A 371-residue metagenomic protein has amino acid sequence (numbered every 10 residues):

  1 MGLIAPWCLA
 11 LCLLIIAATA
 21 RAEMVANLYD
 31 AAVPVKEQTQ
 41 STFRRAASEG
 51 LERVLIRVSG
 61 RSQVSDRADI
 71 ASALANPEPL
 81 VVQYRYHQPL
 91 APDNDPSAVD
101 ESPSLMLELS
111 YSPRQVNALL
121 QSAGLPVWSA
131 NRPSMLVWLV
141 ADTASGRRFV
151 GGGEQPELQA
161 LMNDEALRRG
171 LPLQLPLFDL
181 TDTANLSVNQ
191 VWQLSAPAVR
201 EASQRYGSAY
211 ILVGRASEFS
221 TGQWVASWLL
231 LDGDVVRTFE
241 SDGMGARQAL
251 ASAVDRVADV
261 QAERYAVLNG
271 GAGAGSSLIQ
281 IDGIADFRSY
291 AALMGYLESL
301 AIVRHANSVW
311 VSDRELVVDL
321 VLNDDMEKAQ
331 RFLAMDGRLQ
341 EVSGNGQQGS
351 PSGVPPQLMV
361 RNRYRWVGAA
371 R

Functional and structural regions predicted by a protein language model:
M1-C8: Bacterial N-terminal signal peptides that target proteins for export
A17-T19: N-terminal signal peptide c-region/cleavage motif recognized by signal peptidases
V25-A32, K36, S203-A251, M326-Q330 (+2 more regions): Amphipathic beta-strand/beta-sheet edge segments enriched in Tyr/Trp
A47-A73, P133, V137-A144, R148-W192 (+2 more regions): N-terminal segment of the mature soluble domain
Q63, R67-L139, G151-G152: Signal peptide-directed extracytoplasmic domains
V81-L90, Q174-L177, V191-G222, W310 (+2 more regions): A short, hydrophobic beta-strand-centered structural micro-motif
R132, V140-F149, S241-M244, S252-A285: Acidic, glycine-rich low-complexity/disordered segments
F239-A246, Y265, G275-R371: C-terminal soluble interaction/assembly domains
